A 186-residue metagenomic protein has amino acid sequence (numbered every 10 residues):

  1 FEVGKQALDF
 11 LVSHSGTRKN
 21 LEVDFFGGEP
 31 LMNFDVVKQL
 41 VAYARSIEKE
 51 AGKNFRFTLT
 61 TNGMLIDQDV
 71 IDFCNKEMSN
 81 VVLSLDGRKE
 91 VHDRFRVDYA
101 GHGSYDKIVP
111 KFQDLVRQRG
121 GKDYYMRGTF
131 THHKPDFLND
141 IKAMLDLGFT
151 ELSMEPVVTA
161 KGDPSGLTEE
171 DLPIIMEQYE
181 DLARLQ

Functional and structural regions predicted by a protein language model:
G4-D24, N33-V157: Radical SAM/AdoMet-radical enzyme domain recognition
G27-G28: Short acidic donor-binding/metal-coordinating loop in glycosyltransferase active sites
L31, D98-H102, S165-P173: Charge-dense, low-complexity intrinsically disordered segments
D163-Q186: A C-terminal junction/extension of Radical SAM enzymes
